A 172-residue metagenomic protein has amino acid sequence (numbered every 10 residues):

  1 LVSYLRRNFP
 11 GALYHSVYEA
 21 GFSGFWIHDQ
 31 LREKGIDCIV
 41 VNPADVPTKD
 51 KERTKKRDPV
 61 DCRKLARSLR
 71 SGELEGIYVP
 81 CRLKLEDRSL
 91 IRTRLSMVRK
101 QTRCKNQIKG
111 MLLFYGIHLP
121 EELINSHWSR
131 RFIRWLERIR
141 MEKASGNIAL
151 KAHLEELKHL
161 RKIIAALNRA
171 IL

Functional and structural regions predicted by a protein language model:
L1-H15: Short, basic/hydrophobic alpha-helical segments
V17-W26: Acidic, metal-coordinating catalytic cores used for nucleic-acid/nucleotide bond scission and strand-transfer chemistry
F25-I39, R67: TOPRIM-like Mg2+-dependent DNA-processing core and adjacent phosphate-binding/basic surface
R32-C38, T54-P59, L112-E121: A short alpha->loop->secondary-structure connector
I39-P80, L85, H127, F132-W135: Short alpha-helix plus adjacent loop in nuclease-associated cores
K64-I108, F114: Extended, highly charged alpha-helical segments
R92-L172: Glycine-rich, often acidic, oxyanion-interacting loops/wings at catalytic, nucleic-acid, or phospho-protein interfaces
